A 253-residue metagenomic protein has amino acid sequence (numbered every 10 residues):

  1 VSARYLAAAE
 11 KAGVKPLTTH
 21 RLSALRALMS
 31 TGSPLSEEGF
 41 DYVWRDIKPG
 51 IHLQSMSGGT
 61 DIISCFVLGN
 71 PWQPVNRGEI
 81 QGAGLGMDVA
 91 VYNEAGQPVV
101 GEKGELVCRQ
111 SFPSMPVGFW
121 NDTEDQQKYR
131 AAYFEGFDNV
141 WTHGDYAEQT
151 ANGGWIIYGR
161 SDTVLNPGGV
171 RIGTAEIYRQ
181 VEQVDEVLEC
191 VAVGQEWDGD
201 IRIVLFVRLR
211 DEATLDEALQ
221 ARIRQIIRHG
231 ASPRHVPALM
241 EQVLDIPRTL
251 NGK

Functional and structural regions predicted by a protein language model:
A8-V75, D88, A95-G96, W120-E124: Gly/Ser/Thr-rich phosphate-binding loop
A24, E186-E189, D245: Glycine-centered tight turns that cap/initiate beta-strands
Q54, A90, M240-V243: General small-molecule cofactor/ligand-binding pocket signal
I80-G86, W141: Short coil-to-beta-strand transition motifs
A83-G84, Q97-F134, I172: Conserved ATP/PPi-binding loop(s) of AMP-dependent carboxylate-activating enzymes
A90-V91, E148, P247: Hydrophobic beta-strand positions
F112, N139, G144-H235: AMP-binding/adenylate-forming catalytic core of the ANL superfamily
H229-K253: AMP-binding/adenylate-forming catalytic domain of the ANL superfamily
